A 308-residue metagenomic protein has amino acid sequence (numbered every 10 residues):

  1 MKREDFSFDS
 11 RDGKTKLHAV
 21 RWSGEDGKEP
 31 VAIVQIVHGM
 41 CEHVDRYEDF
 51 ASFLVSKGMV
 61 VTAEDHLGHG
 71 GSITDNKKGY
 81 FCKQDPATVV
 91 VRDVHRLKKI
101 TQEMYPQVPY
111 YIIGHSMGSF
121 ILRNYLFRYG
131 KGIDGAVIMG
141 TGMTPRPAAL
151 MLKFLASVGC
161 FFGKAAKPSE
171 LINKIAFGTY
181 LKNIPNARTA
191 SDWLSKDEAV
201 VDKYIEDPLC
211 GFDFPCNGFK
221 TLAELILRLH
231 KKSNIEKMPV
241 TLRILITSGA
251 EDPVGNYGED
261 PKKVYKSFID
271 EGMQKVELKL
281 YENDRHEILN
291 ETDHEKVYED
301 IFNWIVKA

Functional and structural regions predicted by a protein language model:
M1-D26: N-terminal cap/lid segment of alpha/beta-hydrolase-fold proteins
V31-V34, H38-E42, S116, A250-E251: Active-site glycine-rich loops that stabilize anionic/oxyanionic intermediates across multiple enzyme folds
R46-K77: Conserved alpha/beta-hydrolase
C82-Q102: Alpha/beta-hydrolase active-site loop
Y105-S116: Alpha/beta-hydrolase fold nucleophile elbow
L122-L209: Alpha/beta-hydrolase-fold enzymes
I246-S248: Short beta-strand/loop motif that positions the catalytic acidic residue of the alpha/beta-hydrolase fold
E271-A308: Catalytic active-site module of serine/aspartate enzymes centered on a nucleophile-bearing elbow/loop
